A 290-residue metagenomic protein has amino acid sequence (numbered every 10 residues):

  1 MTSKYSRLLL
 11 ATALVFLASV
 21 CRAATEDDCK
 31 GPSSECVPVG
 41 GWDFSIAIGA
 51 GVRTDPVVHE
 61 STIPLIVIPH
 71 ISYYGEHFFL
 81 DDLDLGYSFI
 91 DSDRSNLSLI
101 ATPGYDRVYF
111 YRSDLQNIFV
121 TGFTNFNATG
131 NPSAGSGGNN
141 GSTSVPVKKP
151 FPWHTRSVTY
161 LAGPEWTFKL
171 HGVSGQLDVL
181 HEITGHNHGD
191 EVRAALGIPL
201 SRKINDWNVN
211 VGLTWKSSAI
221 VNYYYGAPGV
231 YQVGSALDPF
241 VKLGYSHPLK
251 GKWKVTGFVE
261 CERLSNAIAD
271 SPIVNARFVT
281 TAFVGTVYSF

Functional and structural regions predicted by a protein language model:
M1-G40: Cleavable N-terminal export/targeting peptides
A24-F79, R107: Short glycine/proline- and aromatic-enriched beta-strand/turn motifs that initiate or cap beta-hairpins
W42, I63-P69, Y74, D93-S95 (+4 more regions): Residues that define the transmembrane beta-barrel architecture of outer-membrane proteins
I48-A50, P69-G75, L85-F89, A162-L170 (+6 more regions): Residues on the lipid-exposed face of transmembrane beta-strands in outer-membrane beta-barrel proteins
H77-L80, G172-L177, I204-W207, G251-V255: Repeated loop/turn-to-beta-strand initiation elements of outer-membrane beta-barrel proteins
L83-I204, I220-V233, E260: Outer-membrane pore/translocation modules
K203-D238, L243-G244, V274: C-terminal outer-membrane beta-barrel translocator/porin domains of Gram-negative envelope proteins and their
S246-F290: Predominantly the C-terminal beta-signal and adjacent terminal strand-loop region of outer-membrane beta-barrel
